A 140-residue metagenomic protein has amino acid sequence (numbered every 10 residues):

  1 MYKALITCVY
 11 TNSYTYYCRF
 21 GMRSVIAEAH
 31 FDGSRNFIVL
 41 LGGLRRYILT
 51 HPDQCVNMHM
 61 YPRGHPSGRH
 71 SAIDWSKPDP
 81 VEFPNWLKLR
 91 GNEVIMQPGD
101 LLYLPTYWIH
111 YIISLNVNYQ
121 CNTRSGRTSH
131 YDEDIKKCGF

Functional and structural regions predicted by a protein language model:
M1-L101, I109-F140: N-terminal accessory scaffold of Fe(II)-dependent oxygenases
